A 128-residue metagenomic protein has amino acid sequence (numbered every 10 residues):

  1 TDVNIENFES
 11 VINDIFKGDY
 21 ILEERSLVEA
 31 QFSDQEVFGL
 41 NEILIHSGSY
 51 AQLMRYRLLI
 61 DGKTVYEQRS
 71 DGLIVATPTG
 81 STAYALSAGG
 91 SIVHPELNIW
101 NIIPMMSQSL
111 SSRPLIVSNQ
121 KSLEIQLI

Functional and structural regions predicted by a protein language model:
D2-D71: Catalytic core of DAGKc-family lipid kinases
E29-S33, T64, I102, R113 (+1 more regions): Short, surface-exposed, charged/polar-biased interaction segments
N41-E42, S47, T77, P104 (+1 more regions): Pocket-edge structural micro-motifs
H46-G48, T64-E67, S91-H94, P114-V117: Short, conserved, surface-exposed binding loops centered on an aromatic residue
E67-D71, V75-S111: Gly/Ser/Thr-rich active-site loops/lids in small-molecule metabolic enzymes that frequently grip phosphoryl groups
M106-I128: A structural-propensity feature for long, helix-poor, extended segments
